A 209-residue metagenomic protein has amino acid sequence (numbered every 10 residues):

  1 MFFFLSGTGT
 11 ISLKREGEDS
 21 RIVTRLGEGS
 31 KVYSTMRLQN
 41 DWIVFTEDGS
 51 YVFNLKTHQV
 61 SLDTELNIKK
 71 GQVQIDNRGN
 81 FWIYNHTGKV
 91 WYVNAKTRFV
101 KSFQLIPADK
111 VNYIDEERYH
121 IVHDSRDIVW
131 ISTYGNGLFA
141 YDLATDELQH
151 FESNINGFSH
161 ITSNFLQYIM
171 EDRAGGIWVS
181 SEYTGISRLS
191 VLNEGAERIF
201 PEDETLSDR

Functional and structural regions predicted by a protein language model:
M1-R209: Carboxylate-rich, polar loop motifs that coordinate divalent cations or form catalytic acidic clusters
